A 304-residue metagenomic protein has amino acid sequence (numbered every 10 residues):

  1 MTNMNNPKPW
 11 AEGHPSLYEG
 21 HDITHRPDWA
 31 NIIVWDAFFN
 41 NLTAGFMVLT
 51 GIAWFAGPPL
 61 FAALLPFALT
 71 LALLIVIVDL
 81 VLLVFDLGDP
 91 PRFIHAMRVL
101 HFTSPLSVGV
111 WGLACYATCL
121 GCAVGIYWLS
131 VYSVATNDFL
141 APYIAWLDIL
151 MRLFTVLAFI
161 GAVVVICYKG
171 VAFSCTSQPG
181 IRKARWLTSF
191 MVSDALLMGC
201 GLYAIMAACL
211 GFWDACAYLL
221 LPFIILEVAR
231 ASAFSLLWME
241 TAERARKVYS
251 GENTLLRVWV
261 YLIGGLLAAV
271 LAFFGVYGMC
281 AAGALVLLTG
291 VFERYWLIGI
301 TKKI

Functional and structural regions predicted by a protein language model:
M1-W35, I94-H101, A141, K247-N253 (+1 more regions): Extramembrane terminal tails and long inter-domain/linker segments of multi-pass membrane proteins
T2-Y18, D28-G51, L65-P66, T70-L82: Terminal, non-catalytic protein-protein interaction segments that mediate quaternary/complex assembly
N31, D36-L42, W54-F61, L100-S104 (+2 more regions): Long, contiguous internal "core" modules enriched in hydrophobic/ aromatic residues
F46-G112, C119: Membrane helical hairpin/interfacial module
I77-L82, V108-G109, A233, F292-T301: Juxtamembrane membrane-interface segments at transmembrane alpha-helix termini
V84-D89, F234-R244, L297-I304: A cytosolic-side transmembrane-helix exit/cap motif
L87, P91, V164, V171-S174 (+1 more regions): Short helix-terminus and kink motifs of transmembrane alpha helices, predominantly at the cytoplasmic interface
